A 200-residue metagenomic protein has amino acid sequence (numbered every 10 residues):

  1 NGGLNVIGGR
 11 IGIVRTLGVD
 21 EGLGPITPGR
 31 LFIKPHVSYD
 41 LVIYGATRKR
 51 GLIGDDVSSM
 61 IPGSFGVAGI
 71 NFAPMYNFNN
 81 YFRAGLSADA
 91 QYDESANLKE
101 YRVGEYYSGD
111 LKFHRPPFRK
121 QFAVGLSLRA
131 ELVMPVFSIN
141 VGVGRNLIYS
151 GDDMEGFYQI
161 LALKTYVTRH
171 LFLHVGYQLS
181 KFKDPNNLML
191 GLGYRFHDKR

Functional and structural regions predicted by a protein language model:
G2, P28, I53-G63, F113-P117 (+2 more regions): Outer-membrane beta-barrel domain signature
G2-L4, D56-I61, Y101-S108, Y158-Q159 (+1 more regions): Flexible, surface-exposed loop regions and adjacent strand-edge segments of Gram-negative outer-membrane beta-barrel
G3-G9, P35-V37, S64-I70, K120-V124 (+3 more regions): Residues that define the transmembrane beta-barrel architecture of outer-membrane proteins
N5-G24, P185-R200: Outer-membrane beta-barrel "beta-signal"
I11-R15, I70-Y76, L86, A90 (+4 more regions): Residues on the lipid-exposed face of transmembrane beta-strands in outer-membrane beta-barrel proteins
R15-L17, I43-K49, A90-E94, M134-V136 (+3 more regions): Transmembrane beta-strands of outer-membrane beta-barrel pores
V19-G22, Y81-A84, M134-N140, T165-V175 (+1 more regions): Repeated loop/turn-to-beta-strand initiation elements of outer-membrane beta-barrel proteins
S58-R115, R119-F122: Glycine- and aromatic-enriched membrane insertion/assembly motifs of diderm outer-membrane and organelle channel
